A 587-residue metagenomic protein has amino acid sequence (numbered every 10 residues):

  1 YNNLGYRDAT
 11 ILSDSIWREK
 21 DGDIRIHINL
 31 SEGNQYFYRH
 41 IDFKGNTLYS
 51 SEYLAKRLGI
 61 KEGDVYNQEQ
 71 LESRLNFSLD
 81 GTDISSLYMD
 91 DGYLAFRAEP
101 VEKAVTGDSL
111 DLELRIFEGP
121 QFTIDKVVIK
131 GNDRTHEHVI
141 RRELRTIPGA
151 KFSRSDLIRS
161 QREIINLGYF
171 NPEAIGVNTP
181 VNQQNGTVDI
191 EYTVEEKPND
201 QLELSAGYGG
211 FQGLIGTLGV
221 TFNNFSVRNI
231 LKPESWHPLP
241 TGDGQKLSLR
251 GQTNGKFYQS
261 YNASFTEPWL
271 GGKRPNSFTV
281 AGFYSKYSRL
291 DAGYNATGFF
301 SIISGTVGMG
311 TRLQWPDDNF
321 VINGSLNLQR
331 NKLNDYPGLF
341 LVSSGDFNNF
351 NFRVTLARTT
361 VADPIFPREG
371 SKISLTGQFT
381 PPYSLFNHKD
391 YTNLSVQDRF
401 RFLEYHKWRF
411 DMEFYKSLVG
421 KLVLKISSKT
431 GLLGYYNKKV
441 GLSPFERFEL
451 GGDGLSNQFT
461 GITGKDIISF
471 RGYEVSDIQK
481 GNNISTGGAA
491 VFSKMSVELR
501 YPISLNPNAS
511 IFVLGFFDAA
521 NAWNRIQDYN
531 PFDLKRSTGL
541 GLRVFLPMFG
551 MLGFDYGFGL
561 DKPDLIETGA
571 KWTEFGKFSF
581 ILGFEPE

Functional and structural regions predicted by a protein language model:
Y1-G209, I230-Q259, S264, H406-D411 (+2 more regions): Periplasmic polypeptide-binding modules associated with outer-membrane biogenesis and secretion
L48, R134, S153-I373, G472 (+3 more regions): Gram-negative/organellar outer-membrane beta-barrel architecture
Q68, R141, L290-G293, D335-L339 (+3 more regions): Short acidic, glycine/proline-rich loop/turn micro-motifs
T123-K126, E137-I140, R154, E173 (+12 more regions): Extended hydrophobic-aromatic, low-complexity segments
E137, Q161, S428-L432, I511-A522 (+2 more regions): Active/binding-pocket-proximal capping segment
I164, Y192, V220, F265 (+7 more regions): Hydrophobic, well-ordered secondary-structure elements that form the walls of internal hydrophobic environments
Q183-G186, D200-E203, G207-F211, L339-I503 (+5 more regions): C-terminal outer-membrane beta-barrel translocator/porin domains of Gram-negative envelope proteins and their
L455-I462, Q527-E587: C-terminal beta-signal and terminal closure region of outer-membrane beta-barrel proteins
